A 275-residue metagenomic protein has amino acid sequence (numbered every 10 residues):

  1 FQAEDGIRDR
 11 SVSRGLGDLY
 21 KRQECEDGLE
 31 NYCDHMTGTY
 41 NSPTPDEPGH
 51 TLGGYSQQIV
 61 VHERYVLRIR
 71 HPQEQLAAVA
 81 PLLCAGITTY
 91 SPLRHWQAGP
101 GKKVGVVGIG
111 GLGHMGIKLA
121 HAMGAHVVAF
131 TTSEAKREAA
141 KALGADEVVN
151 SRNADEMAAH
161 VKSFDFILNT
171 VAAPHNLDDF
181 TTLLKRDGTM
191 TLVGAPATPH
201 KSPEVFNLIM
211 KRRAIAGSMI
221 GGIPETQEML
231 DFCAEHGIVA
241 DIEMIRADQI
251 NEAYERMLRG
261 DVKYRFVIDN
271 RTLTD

Functional and structural regions predicted by a protein language model:
F1-Y20: Single conserved hydrophobic/aromatic residue that forms the stacking wall/gate of nucleotide- or nucleobase-binding
Q23-V107: NAD(P)H dinucleotide-binding glycine-rich loop of Rossmann-like/cofactor-binding domains, especially the beta1-alpha1
P100-I109, H121-D179: Adenosine-nucleotide cofactor-binding segment
G113-H114: N-terminal Rossmann-fold NAD(P) dinucleotide-binding loop
D178, I223-D275: C-terminal hydrophobic helical "lid"/dimerization subdomain of Rossmann-like NAD(P)H-dependent oxidoreductases
L184-K185: Helix-to-beta-strand junctions that scaffold the AdoMet/dcAdoMet cofactor pocket in Class I SAM-dependent enzymes
G188-T189: Glycine-centered, small-residue-biased loops immediately flanking beta-strands in adenine/cofactor-binding cores
A195-K211, P224-M229: Rossmann-fold NAD(P)-binding glycine/threonine-rich loop
